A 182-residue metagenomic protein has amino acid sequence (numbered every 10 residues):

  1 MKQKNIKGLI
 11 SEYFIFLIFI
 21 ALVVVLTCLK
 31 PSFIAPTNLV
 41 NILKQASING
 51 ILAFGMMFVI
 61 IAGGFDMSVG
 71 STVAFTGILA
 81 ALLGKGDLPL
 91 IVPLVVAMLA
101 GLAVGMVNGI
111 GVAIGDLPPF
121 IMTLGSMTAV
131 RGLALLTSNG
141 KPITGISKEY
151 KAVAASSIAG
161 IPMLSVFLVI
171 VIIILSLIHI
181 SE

Functional and structural regions predicted by a protein language model:
M1-F14, I34: Transmembrane alpha-helical segments of polytopic membrane transport and secretion proteins
K7-S11, V40, K44-S47, A154-I158: Alpha-helical membrane-interface segments at transmembrane helix boundaries
Y13-L17, I42, N49-G50, S71-F75 (+3 more regions): Hydrophobic alpha-helical transmembrane segments
L17-C28, F54-G55, V95-V107, L133 (+1 more regions): Generic alpha-helical transmembrane segments of integral inner-membrane proteins, especially permease/transport modules
I18-I34, A62, A134-N139, L175-L177 (+1 more regions): Structural signal for alpha-helical transmembrane segments and their membrane-water exit/capping regions in multi-pass
A21, V25-G86, I110-D116: Single transmembrane alpha-helix segments in multi-pass membrane proteins
D87-M127: Alpha-helical transmembrane segments within multi-pass membrane transporters and channels
P119-S181: Transmembrane helix-bundle core of multi-pass membrane transporters and related energy-transducing complexes
